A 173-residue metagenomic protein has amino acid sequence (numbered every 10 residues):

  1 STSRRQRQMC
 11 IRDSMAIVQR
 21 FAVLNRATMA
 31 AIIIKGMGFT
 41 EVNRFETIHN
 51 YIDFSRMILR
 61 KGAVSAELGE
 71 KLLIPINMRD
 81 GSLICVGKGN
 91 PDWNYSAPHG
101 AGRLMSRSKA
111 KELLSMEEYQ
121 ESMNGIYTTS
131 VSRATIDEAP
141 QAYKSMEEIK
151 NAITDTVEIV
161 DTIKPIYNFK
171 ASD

Functional and structural regions predicted by a protein language model:
S1-I11: Single conserved hydrophobic/aromatic residue that forms the stacking wall/gate of nucleotide- or nucleobase-binding
Q8, V42-R60, A139-S145, K164-D173: A glycine-rich phosphate-binding loop feature that marks nucleotide/adenosyl-phosphate handling sites
R12-K88: Accessory "access/gating" subregions that flank catalytic or transport cores
M15-V23, K109, T135-A139: Hydrophobic alpha-helical scaffolding
R20, L24, T28, D92 (+4 more regions): Conserved active-site and cofactor/substrate-binding residues in soluble primary-metabolism enzymes
D53-S55, G81-L83, D92-W93, L104-S106 (+1 more regions): Flexible loop/turn segments at secondary-structure boundaries
N90-W93, A97-I126: Catalytic phosphate/nucleotide-handling subdomain of diverse soluble enzymes
M123-D173: Long, Lys/Arg- and hydrophobic-enriched amphipathic alpha-helices
